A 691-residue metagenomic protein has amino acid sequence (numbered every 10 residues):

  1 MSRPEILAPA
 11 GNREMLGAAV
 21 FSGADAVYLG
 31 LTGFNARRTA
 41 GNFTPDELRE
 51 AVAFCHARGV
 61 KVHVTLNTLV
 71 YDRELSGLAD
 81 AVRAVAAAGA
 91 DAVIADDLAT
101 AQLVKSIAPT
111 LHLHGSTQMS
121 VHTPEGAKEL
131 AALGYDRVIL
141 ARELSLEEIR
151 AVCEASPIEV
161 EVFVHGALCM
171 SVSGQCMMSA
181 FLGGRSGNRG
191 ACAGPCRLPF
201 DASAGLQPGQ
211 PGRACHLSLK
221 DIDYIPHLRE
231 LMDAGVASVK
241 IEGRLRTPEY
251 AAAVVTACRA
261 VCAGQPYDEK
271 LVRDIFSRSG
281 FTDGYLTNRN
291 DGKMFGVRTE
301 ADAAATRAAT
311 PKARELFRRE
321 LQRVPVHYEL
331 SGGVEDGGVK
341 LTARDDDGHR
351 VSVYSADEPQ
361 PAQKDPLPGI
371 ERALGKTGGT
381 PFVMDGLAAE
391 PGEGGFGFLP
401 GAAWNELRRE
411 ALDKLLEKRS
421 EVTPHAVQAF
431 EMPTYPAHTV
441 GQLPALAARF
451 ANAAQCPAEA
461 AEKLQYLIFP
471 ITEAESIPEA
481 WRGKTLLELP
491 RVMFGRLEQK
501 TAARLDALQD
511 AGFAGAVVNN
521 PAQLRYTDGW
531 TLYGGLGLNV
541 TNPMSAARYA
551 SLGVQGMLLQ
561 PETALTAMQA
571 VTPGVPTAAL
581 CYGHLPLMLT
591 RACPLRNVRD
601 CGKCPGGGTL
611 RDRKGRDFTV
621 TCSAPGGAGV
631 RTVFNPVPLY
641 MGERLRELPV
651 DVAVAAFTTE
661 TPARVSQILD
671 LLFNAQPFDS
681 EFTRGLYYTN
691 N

Functional and structural regions predicted by a protein language model:
M1-F21, A26-R37, A51-V52, R58-A86 (+5 more regions): Surface-exposed amphipathic alpha-helical tracts and adjacent flexible/coil segments at the periphery of soluble enzymes
F43-L48: Glycine-rich, highly charged phosphate/nucleotide-binding loops
H122: Active-site PLP-lysine loop of aminotransferase-like
